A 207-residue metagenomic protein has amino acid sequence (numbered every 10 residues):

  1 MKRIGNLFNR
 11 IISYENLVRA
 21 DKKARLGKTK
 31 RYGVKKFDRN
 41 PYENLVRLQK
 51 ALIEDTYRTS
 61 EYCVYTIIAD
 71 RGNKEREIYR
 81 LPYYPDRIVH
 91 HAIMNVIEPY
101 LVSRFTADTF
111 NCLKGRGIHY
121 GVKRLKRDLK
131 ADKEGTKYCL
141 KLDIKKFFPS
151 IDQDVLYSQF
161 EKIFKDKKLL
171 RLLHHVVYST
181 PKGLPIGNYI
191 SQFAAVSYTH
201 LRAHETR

Functional and structural regions predicted by a protein language model:
M1-V46: Non-catalytic, polymerase-adjacent accessory regions of viral genome-replication enzymes
K2-F8, M94-P149: Active-site-proximal segment of RNA-dependent polymerases
K23-K36, I67-R80, T106-D108: Glycine-/proline-rich flexible loop or hinge segments
G33-F37, T59-T66, R104-F110, K137-L142 (+2 more regions): Short coil/turn segments at secondary-structure boundaries
A51-K74, I88, K165-T180: Reverse-transcriptase-like RNA-dependent polymerase core
A51-L52, K123-R202: Conserved polymerase palm-domain catalytic core
R76-F105, K182-R202: Conserved pre-motif C helix in the palm subdomain of viral-like polymerases
A203-R207: A short, hydrophobic C-terminal helix/tail in secreted or cell-surface proteins
